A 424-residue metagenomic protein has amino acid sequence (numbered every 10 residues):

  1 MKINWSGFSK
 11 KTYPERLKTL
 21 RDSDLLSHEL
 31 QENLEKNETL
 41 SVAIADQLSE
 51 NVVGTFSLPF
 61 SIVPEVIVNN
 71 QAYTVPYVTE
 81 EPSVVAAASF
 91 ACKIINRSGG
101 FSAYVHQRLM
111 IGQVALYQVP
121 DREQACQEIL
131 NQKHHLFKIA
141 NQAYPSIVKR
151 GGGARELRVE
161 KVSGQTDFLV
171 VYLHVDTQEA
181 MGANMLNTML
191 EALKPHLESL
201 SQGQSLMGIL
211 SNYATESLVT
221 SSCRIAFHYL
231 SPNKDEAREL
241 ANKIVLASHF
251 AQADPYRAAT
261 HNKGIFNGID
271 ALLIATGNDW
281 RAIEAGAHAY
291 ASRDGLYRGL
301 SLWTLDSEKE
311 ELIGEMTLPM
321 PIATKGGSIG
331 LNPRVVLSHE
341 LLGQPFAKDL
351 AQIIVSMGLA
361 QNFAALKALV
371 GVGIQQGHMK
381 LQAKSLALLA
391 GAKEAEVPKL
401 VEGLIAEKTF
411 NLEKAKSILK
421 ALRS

Functional and structural regions predicted by a protein language model:
M1-Y73, Y77, E81, F101 (+4 more regions): Acidic/polar, glycine-rich intrinsically disordered N-terminal extensions of enzymes
L34, G100-H106, A143-E156, L200-N212 (+7 more regions): Flexible, glycine/charged-enriched surface loops at secondary-structure junctions
A45-E50, G54-T166, V170-H174, S424: Small-residue-rich
Q47, T55-L58, D167-L173, E239-R257 (+1 more regions): Short, hydrophobic/aliphatic alpha-helical segments
F60-V84, Q178-L186, Q252-G277, G358-K367 (+1 more regions): Conserved phosphate/anionic-ligand binding catalytic regions in large, soluble enzymes, centered on
V85-K93, F137, N187-K194, A241 (+8 more regions): Predominant activation on well-ordered alpha-helical scaffold segments within soluble catalytic domains
E179-M181, L186-L331: Glycine-rich anion/phosphate-binding loop at the beta-strand->alpha-helix junction
T276-W280, H288-L388, A392: C-terminal catalytic subdomain
